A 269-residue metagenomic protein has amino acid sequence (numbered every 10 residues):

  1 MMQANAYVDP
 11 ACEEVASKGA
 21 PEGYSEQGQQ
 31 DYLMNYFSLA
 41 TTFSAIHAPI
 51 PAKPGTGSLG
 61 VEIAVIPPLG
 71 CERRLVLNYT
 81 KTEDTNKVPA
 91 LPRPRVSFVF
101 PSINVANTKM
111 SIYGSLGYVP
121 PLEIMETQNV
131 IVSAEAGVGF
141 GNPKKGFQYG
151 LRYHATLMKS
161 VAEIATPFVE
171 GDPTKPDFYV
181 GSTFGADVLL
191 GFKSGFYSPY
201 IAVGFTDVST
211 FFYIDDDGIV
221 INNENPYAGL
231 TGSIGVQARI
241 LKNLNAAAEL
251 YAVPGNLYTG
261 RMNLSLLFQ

Functional and structural regions predicted by a protein language model:
N5-V132, G137-N142: Transmembrane beta-barrel domains of Gram-negative outer membranes and organellar outer membranes
V8-E14, P226-Q269: Predominantly the C-terminal beta-signal and adjacent terminal strand-loop region of outer-membrane beta-barrel
A45-I50, L59-V61, P94-F100, A134-F140 (+7 more regions): Residues on the lipid-exposed face of transmembrane beta-strands in outer-membrane beta-barrel proteins
I63-L69, F100, L116-L122, V138-F140 (+5 more regions): Transmembrane beta-strands of outer-membrane beta-barrel pores
C71-V76, V119-V132, V161-V169, F211-V220 (+1 more regions): Outer-membrane beta-barrel translocator domains and adjoining extracellular loop/strand segments of Gram-negative
Y79-E83, G117-M125, E170-D177, D217-E224 (+1 more regions): Extracellular loop and loop/strand-boundary signature of outer-membrane beta-barrel proteins
I103-I112, P143-Q148, F196-P199, I240-A248: Repeated loop/turn-to-beta-strand initiation elements of outer-membrane beta-barrel proteins
K145-D216: Detector for outer-membrane/organellar transmembrane beta-barrel domains, recognizing the amphipathic beta-strand
